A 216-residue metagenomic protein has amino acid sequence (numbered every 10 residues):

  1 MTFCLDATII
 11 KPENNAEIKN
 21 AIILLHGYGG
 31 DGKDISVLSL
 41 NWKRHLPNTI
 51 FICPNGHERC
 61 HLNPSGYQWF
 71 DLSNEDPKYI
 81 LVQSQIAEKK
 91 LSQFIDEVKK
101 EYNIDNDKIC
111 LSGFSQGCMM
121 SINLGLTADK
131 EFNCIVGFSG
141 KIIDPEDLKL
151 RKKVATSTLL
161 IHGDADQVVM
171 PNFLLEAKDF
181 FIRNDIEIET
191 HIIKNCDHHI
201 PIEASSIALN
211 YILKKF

Functional and structural regions predicted by a protein language model:
F3-C4, T8-I104: Serine-hydrolase catalytic machinery in alpha/beta-hydrolase-like enzymes
H26-Y28, S112-F114, G163: Conserved alpha/beta-hydrolase "nucleophile elbow" surrounding the catalytic nucleophile
V37, N123-T127: Active-site signature of alpha/beta-hydrolase-fold catalytic machinery across serine- and Asp/Cys-nucleophile hydrolases
N103-G113: Alpha/beta-hydrolase fold nucleophile elbow
G113-G117, S121: Gly/Ala-rich beta-loop-alpha elbow adjacent to hydrolase catalytic centers
K130-I142: A conserved short beta-strand
L159, N172-F216: C-terminal catalytic histidine-bearing segment of alpha/beta-hydrolase fold enzymes
L159-H162, D166: Short beta-strand/loop motif that positions the catalytic acidic residue of the alpha/beta-hydrolase fold
